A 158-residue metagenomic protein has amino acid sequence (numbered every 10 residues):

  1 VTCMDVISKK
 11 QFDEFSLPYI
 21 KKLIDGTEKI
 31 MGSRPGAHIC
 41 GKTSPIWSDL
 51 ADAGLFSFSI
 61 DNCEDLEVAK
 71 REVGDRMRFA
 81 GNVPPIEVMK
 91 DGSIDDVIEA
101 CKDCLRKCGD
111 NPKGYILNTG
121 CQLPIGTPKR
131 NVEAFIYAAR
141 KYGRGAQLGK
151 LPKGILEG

Functional and structural regions predicted by a protein language model:
V1-G158: Active-site loop segments of alpha/beta catalytic cores
